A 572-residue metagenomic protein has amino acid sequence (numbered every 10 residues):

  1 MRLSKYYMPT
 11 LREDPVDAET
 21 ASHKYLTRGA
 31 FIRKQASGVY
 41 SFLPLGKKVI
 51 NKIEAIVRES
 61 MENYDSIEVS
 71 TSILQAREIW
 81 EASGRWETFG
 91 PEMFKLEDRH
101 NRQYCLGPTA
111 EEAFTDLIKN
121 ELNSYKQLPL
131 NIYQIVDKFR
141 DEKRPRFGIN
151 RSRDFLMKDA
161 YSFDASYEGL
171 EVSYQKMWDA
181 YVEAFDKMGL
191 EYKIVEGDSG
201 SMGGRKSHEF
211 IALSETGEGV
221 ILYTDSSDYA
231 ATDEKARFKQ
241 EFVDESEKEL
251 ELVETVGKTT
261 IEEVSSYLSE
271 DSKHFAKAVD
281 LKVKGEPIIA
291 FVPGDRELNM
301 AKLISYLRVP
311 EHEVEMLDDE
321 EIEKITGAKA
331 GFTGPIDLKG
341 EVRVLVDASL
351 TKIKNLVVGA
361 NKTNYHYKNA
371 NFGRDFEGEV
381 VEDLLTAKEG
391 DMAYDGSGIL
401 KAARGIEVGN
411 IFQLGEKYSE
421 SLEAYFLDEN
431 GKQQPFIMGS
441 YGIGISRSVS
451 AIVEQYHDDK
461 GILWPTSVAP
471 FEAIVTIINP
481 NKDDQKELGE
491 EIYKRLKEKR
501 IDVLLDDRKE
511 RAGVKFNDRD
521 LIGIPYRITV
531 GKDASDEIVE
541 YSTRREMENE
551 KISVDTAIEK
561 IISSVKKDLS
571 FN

Functional and structural regions predicted by a protein language model:
M1-R99, L156, Y161-G200, R296: TRNA-binding/sensing appendages of the translation machinery
L74-I79, E321-K324, D507-V514: Short acidic loop-to-helix transition motifs that present clustered carboxylates
E87-Y104, A212-Y223: Acidic, His- and aromatic-enriched active-site or binding-groove loops in soluble protein domains that engage sugars
E111-I118, R144-A160, A165-Y441, I445: Extended, low-hydrophobicity, polar/charged segments
V264, G439-S467, E472: C-terminal, non-catalytic macromolecule-binding modules
G461-K515: Generic long, charged, amphipathic alpha-helical segments
Y493-A557: C-terminal structured "cap/appendage" subdomains that terminate the fold
